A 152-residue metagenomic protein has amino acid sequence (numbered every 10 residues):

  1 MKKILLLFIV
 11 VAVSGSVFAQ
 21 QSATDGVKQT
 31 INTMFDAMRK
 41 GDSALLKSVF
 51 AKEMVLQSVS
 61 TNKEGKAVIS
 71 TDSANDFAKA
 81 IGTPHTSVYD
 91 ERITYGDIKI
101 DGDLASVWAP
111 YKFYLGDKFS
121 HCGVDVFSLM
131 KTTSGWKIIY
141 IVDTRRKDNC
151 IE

Functional and structural regions predicted by a protein language model:
M1-T24: Bacterial Sec-dependent N-terminal signal peptides
V17-S48: Short, low-complexity N-terminal intrinsically disordered segments enriched in polar/charged residues
N32, D36, F50-E64: Short, solvent-exposed secondary-structure junction/capping segments
M34, L46, M54, V107 (+1 more regions): Hydrophobic pocket/interface hotspot
F50-K52, S60, Y111-F113, D125 (+1 more regions): A mature extracytoplasmic/lumenal domain signature
T71-G116: Surface-exposed, charged secondary-structure patches
C122-K147: Short beta-strand edge/turn micro-motifs at domain boundaries
